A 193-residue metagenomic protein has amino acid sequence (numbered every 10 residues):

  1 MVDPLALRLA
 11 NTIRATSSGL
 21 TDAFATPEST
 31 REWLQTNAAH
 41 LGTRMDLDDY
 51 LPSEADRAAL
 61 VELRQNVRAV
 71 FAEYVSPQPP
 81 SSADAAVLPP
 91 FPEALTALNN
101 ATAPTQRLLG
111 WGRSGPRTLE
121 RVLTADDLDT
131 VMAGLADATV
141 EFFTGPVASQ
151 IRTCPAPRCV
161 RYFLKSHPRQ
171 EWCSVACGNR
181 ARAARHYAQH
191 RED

Functional and structural regions predicted by a protein language model:
M1-T153, R161-Y162: Short helix-coil boundary/hinge micro-motifs
R8, A181-A184: Alpha-helical elements of the RecA-like P-loop NTPase motor core of helicases
P155-V160, S174: Cys/His/Pro-rich metal-binding microdomains
R158-F163, A181: Cys/His-rich microdomains that often coordinate metals
P168-G178: Cysteine-rich micro-motifs
R185-D193: Contiguous alpha-helical segments
